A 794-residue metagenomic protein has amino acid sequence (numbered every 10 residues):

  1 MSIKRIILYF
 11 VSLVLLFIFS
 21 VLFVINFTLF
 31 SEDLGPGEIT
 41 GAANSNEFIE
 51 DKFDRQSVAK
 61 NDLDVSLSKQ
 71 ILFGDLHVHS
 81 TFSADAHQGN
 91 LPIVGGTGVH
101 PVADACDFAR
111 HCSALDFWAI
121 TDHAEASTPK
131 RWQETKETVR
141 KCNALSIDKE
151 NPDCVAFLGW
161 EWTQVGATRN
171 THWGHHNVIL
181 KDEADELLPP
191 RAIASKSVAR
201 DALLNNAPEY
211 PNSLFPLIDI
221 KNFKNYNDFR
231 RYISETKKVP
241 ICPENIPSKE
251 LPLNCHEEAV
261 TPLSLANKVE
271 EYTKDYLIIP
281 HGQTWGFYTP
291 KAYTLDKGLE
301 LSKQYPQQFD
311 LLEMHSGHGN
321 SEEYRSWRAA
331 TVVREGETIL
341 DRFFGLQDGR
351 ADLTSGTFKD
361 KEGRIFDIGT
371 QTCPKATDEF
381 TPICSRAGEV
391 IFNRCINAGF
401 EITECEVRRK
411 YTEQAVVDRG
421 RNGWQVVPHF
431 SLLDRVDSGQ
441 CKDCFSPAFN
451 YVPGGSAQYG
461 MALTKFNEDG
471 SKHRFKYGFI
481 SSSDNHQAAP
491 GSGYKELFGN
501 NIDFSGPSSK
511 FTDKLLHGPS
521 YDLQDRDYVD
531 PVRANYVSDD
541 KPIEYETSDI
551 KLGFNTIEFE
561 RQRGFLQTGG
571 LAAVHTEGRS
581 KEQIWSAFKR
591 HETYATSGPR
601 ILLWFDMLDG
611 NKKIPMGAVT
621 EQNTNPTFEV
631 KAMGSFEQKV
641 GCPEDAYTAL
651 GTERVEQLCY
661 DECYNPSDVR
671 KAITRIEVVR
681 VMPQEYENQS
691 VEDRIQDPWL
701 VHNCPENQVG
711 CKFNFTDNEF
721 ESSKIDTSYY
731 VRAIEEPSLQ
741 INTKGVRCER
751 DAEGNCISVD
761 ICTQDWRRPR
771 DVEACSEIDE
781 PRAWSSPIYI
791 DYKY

Functional and structural regions predicted by a protein language model:
M1: Acidic, glycine/polar-enriched metal-coordinating patches/loops that mediate binding to polyanionic ligands
K4-I93, A119-W132, E137, Y232-Y794: C-terminal functional module detector
L67-F73, V78-F82, Q88-W118, H123-G166 (+1 more regions): Active-site-adjacent structural elements in enzyme catalytic domains
A103, D107-F108, A114, R191 (+3 more regions): Short, intrinsically disordered, low-complexity segments enriched in Ser/Thr and Pro
H111, P152-G159, I193-R200, L214-I218 (+3 more regions): Low-complexity, flexible helical/coil segments
S113, N151, T171-G174, Q307-F309 (+1 more regions): Short, solvent-exposed loop/turn segments at the edges of secondary structure
D153-C154, W162-E258, K268, K274-W285 (+1 more regions): Alpha-helix N-cap/helix-start capping residues at coil-to-helix junctions, especially the first residue of tandem
